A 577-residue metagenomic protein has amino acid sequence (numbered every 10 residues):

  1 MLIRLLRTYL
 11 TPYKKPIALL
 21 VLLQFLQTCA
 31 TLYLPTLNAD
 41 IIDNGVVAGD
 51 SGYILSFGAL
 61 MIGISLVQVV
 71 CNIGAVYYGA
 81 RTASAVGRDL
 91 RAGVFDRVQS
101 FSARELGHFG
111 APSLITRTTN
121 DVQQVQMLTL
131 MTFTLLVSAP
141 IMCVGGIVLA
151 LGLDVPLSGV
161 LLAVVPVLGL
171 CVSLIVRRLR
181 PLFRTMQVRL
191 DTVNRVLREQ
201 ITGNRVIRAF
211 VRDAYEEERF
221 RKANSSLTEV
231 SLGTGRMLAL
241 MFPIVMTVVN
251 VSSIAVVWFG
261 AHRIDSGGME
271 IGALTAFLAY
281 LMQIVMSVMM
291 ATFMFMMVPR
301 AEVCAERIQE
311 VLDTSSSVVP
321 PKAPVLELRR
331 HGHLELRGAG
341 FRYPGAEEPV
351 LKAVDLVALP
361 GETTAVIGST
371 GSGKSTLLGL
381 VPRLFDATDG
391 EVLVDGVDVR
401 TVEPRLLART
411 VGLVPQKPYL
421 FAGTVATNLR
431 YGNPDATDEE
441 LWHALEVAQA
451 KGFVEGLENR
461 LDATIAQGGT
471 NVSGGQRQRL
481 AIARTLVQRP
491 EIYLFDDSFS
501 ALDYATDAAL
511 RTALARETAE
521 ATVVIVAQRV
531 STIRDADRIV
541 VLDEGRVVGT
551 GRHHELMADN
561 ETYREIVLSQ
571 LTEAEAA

Functional and structural regions predicted by a protein language model:
M1-L34, N38, V46-M61, V67 (+13 more regions): Membrane-integrated ABC transporters
L2, L22-L23, Q27-D43, V47 (+12 more regions): Juxtamembrane helix-loop junctions of ABC transporter transmembrane domains
P12, P16-C29, M131-M186, A255-M269: Transmembrane helices of ABC transporter permease
P12-K15, S100-L106, N120-T129, F133 (+10 more regions): An intracellular "coupling" helix at the cytosolic face of ABC transporter transmembrane type-1 domains
D50, L149-P166, V172, G233-R307 (+1 more regions): Helix-loop-helix
V94, V98, I207, I308 (+1 more regions): Helix-loop junctions and hydrophobic alpha-helical segments within the transmembrane domains of large membrane
E327-A577: ABC-type nucleotide-binding domain
